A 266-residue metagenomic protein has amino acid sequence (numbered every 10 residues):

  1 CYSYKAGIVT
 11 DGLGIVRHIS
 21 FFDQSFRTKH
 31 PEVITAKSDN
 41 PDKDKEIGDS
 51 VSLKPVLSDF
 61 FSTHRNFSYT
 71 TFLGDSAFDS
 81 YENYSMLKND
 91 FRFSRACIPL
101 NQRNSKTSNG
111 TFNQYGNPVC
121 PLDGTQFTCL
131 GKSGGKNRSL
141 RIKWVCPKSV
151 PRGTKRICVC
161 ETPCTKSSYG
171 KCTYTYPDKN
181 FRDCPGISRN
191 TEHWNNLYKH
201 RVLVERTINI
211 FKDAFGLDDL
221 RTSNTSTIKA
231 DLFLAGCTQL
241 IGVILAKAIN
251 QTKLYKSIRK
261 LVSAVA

Functional and structural regions predicted by a protein language model:
C1-N89, P99: Polybasic low-complexity intrinsically disordered regions
K45, R156, N196-K199: Alpha-helix N-cap/loop-to-helix boundary motif
N89-D90, A214: Residues at alpha-helix termini
S94-A96: Hydrophobic beta-strand scaffold residues
Q102-T107: Short gly/pro/ser/thr-enriched loop/turn and capping motifs at secondary-structure boundaries
N109-K143, P177-S223: Short amphipathic alpha-helical "interface-anchor" segments enriched in bulky aromatics
I142-G186: Long, low-complexity, polar/charged, intrinsically disordered or flexibly structured peripheral segments
N195-A266: Basic, amphipathic alpha-helical segments enriched in Lys/Arg and hydrophobic/aromatic residues
